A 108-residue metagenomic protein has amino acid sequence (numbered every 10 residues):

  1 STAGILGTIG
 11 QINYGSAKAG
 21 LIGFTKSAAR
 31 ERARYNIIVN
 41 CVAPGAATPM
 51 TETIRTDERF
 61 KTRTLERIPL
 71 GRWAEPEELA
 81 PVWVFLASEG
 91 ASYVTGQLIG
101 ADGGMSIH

Functional and structural regions predicted by a protein language model:
S1: Residue(s) in the substrate-gating loop at a strand-loop-helix junction that position the organic substrate next
G4-L6, I107: Conserved catalytic-site region of short-chain dehydrogenase/reductase
L6-N13, R34-Y35, G71, E89: Active-site loop immediately N-terminal to the catalytic Tyr-X3-Lys motif of short-chain dehydrogenase/reductase
Y14, I22: Catalytic tyrosine of NAD(P)H-dependent dehydrogenase/reductases that use a Tyr as the general acid/base
A17, T25: Active-site helix of classical SDR
A33-I38, V94-G96: Short, small/polar-rich loop/turn modules that mediate ligand/substrate recognition or access, typified
C41, R59-G90, V94, A101-G103: C-terminal helical subdomain
A43-T53: Short, flexible catalytic-loop segment of classical short-chain dehydrogenase/reductase
